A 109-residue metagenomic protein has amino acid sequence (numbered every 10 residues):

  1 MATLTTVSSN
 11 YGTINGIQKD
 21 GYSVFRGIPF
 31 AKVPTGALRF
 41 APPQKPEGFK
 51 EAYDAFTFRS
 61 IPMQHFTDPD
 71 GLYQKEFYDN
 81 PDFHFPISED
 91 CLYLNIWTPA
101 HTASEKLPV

Functional and structural regions predicted by a protein language model:
A2-V109: Non-catalytic accessory segments of hydrolases
